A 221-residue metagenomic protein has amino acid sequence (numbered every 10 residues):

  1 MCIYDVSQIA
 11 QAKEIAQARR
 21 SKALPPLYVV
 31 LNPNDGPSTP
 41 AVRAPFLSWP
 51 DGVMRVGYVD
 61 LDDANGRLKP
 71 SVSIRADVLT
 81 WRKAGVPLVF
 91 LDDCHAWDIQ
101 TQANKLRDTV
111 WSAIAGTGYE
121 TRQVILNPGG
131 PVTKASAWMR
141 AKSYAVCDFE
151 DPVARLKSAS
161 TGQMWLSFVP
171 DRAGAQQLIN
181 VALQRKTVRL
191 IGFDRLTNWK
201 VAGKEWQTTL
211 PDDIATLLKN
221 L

Functional and structural regions predicted by a protein language model:
M1-L221: Glycan-processing catalytic domains of CAZymes
